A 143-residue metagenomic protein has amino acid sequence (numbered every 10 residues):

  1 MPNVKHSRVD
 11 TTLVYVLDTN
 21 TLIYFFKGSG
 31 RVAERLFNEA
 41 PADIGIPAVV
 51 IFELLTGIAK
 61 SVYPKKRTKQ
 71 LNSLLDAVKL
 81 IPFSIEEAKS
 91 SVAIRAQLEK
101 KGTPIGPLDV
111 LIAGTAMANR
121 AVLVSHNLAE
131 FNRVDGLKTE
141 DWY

Functional and structural regions predicted by a protein language model:
M1-I46, T56-L75: Short, well-structured N-terminal submotif of metal-dependent ribonuclease cores
P2-L13, K79-V124: Active-site neighborhoods of divalent-metal-dependent phosphate/nucleic-acid chemistry enzymes
D18-T19, L54, S91, A116 (+1 more regions): Generic structural signal for small/hydrophobic residues in well-ordered secondary structure, especially within
T21-L22, V50, E87, I112 (+1 more regions): Alpha-helix capping/helix-boundary segments
L22-I23, A33, F52-L55, I81 (+2 more regions): Nucleotide phosphate-binding site architecture
S29, H126-A129: Short, polar loop motifs at secondary-structure junctions
A48, S84, Y143: Residues at the C-termini of beta-strands that transition into short coil/loop
